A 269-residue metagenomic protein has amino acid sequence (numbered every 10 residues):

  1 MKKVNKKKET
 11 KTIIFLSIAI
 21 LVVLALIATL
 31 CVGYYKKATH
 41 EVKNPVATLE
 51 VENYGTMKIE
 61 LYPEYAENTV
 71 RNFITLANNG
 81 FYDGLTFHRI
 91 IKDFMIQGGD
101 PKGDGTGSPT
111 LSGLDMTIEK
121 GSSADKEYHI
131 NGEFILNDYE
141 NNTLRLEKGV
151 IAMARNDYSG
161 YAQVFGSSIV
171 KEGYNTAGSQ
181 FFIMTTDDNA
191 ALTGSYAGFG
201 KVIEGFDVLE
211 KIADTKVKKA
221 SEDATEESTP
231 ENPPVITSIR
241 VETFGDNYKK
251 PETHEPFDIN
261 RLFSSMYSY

Functional and structural regions predicted by a protein language model:
M1-Y269: Cross-family detector of peptidyl-prolyl cis-trans isomerase
